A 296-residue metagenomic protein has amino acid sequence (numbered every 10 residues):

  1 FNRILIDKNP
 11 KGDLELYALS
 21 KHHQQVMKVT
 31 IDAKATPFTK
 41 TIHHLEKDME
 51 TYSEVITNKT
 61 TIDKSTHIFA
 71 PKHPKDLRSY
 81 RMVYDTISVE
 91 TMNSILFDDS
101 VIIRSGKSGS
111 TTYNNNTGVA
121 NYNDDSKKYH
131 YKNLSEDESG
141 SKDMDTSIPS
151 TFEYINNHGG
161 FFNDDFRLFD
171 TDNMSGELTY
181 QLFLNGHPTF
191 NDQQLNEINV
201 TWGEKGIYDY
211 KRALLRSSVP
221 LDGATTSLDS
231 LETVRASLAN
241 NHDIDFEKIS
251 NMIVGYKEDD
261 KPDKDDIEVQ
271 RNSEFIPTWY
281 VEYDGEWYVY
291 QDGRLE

Functional and structural regions predicted by a protein language model:
F1-D145: Preferential activation on post-signal-peptide N-terminal prodomains/segments of secreted or lumenal proteins
V26-V29, F190-D192, S217-T225: A short, polar/proline- and glycine-enriched secondary-structure boundary/capping micro-motif
D32, N123, D172, Q291-D292: Acidic/polar residues at beta-strand termini and the immediately following turn/coil
K34-A35, S88, G186, D229-S230 (+1 more regions): Helix N-terminus capping/helix-initiation residues
V89-D124, Y129, F161-G206, R212 (+1 more regions): Exposed beta-strand-loop-beta-strand "reactive/processing" segments of non-cytosolic proteins
E136-S175, L221-I267: Short, non-transmembrane alpha-helical segments in secretory-pathway proteins
G203-D229: Short helix-loop boundary/capping segments
E282-E296: Short, low-complexity, Pro/Ser/Thr/Gly-rich segments in the mature regions of secreted, periplasmic
